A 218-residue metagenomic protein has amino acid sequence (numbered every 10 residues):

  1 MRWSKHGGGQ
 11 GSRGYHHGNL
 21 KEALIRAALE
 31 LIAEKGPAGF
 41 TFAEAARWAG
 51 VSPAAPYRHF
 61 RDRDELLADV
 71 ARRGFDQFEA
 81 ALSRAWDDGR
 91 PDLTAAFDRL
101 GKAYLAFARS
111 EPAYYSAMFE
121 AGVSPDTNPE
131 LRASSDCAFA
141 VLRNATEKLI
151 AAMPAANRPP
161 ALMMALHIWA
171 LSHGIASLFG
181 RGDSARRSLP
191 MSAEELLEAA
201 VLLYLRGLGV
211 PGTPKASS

Functional and structural regions predicted by a protein language model:
M1-N19, G212-S218: N-terminal intrinsically disordered/low-complexity leader segments
L20-L29, A45, V70-G74, F78 (+2 more regions): Generic hydrophobic, amphipathic alpha-helix propensity
A23, L31-E65: Helix-turn-helix
R73-F97, P129, A133-S134, K148-A151: Amphipathic alpha-helical linker/stalk segments
S83, T127-A152, L162-L166, E195-R206: Amphipathic alpha-helical packing segments from all-alpha helical-bundle domains
S83-A113, V141, A155-A156, A161-I168: Hydrophobic alpha-helical connector segments
A113-N144, R186-P190: Short secondary-structure transition hinges
K148, I168-R187, Y204-P214: Amphipathic C-terminal alpha-helical segment
